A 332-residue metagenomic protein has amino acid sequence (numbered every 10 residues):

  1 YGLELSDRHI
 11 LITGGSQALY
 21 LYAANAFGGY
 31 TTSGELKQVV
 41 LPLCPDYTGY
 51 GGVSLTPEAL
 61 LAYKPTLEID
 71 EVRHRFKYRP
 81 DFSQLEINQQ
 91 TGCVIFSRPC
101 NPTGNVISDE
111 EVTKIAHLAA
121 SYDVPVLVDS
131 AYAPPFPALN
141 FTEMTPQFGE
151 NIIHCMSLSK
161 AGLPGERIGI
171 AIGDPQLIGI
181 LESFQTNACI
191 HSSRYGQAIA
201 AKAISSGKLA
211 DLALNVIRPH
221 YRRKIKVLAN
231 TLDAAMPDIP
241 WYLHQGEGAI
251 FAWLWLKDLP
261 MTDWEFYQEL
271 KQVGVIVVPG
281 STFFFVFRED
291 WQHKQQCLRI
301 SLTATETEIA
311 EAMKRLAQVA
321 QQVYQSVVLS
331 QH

Functional and structural regions predicted by a protein language model:
Y1-Y122, L127, A133-F148, I153 (+1 more regions): Conserved core of the PLP fold type I
L3, S108, Q272-V273, F284-H332: PLP-dependent enzyme catalytic core of the Aspartate aminotransferase-like
L11, L36, L55, P65-E71 (+1 more regions): Conserved core segment of the aminotransferase class I/II
D174-P175, W255-K257, T303-T305: Residue-level recognition of strand-loop junctions within catalytic nucleotide-signaling folds
N215-A229, P240-L256, H293: Conserved glycine-rich beta-strand-loop-beta hairpin in the small C-terminal domain of fold type I
P260-F266, T307-E311: Short, conserved charged micro-motifs
